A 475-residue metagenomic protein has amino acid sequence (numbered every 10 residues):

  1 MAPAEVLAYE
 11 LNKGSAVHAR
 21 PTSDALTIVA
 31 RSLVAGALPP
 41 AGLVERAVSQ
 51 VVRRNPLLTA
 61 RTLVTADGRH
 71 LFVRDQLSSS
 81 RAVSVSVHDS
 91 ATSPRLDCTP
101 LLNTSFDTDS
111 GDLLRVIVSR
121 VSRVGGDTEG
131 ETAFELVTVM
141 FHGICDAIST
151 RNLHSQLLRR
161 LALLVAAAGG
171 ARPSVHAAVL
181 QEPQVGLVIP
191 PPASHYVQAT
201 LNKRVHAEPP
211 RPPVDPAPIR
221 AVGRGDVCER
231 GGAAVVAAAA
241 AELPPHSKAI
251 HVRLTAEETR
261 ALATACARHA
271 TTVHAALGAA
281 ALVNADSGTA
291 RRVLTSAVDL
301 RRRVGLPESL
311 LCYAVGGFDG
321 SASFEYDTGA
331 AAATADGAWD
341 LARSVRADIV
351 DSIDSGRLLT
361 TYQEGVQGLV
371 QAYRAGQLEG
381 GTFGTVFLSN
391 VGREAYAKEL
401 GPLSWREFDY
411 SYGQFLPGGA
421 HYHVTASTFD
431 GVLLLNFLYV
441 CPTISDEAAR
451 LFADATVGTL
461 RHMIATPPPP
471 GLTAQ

Functional and structural regions predicted by a protein language model:
M1-R69, S79-S80, S86-R115, G143 (+1 more regions): Acyl-thioester-dependent acyl-group transfer interface
A2-A16, I144-T264, T459, M463-Q475: Non-catalytic, low-complexity flexible loops and terminal extensions
T22-L43, S110-V137, G232-R303, V432-N436: Gly/Ser/Thr-rich phosphate-binding loops and adjoining beta-strand/alpha-helix segments that form adenosine-phosphate
L43, I148-N152, E257, A261 (+5 more regions): Generic recognition of stable, solvent-exposed alpha-helical segments in well-folded globular domains
R61-V64, T150, H154, A275-L282: Short hydrophobic alpha-helical segments that form membrane-spanning helices or hydrophobic packing faces of helical
R74-Q76, S119-S122, S427-F429: Active-site beta-strand termini and strand-to-loop segments that position acidic
C145, L158-A166, A267, A281-T289 (+1 more regions): Hydrophobic/aromatic-lined pockets within catalytic cores
